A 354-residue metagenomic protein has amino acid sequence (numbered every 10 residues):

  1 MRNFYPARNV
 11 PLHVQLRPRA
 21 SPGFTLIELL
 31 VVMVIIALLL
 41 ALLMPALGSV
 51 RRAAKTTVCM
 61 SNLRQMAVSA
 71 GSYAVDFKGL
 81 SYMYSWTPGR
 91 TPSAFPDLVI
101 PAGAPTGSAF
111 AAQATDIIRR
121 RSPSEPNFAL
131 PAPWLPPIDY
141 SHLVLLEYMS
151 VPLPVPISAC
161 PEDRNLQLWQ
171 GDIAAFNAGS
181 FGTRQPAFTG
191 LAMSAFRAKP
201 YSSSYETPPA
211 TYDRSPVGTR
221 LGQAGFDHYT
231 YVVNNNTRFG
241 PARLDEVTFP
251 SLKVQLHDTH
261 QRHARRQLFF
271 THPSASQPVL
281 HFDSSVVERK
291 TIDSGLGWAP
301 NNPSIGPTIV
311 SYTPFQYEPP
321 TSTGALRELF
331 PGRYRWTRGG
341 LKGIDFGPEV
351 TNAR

Functional and structural regions predicted by a protein language model:
M1-F24: N-terminal leader/signal peptides at the extreme start of proteins
F4, H13-Q15, L47-R51, M60 (+1 more regions): General helical secondary-structure elements
S21-S61: Amphipathic alpha-helical segments typified by the pilin-like N-terminal helix that continues immediately C-terminal
M60, Q65-R354: Short, well-structured segments within or immediately adjacent to enzyme catalytic domains that line ligand-binding
